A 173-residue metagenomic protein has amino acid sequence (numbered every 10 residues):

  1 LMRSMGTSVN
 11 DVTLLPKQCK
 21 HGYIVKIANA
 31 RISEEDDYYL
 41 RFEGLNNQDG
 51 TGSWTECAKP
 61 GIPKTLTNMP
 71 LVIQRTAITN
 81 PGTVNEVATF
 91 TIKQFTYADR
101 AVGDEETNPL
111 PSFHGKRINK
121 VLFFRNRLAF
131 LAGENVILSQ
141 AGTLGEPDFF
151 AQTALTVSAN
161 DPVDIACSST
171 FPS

Functional and structural regions predicted by a protein language model:
L1-S112: Long, charge-dense tracts
F95-R127, L131-S173: Beta-propeller and closely related beta-pinwheel folds
